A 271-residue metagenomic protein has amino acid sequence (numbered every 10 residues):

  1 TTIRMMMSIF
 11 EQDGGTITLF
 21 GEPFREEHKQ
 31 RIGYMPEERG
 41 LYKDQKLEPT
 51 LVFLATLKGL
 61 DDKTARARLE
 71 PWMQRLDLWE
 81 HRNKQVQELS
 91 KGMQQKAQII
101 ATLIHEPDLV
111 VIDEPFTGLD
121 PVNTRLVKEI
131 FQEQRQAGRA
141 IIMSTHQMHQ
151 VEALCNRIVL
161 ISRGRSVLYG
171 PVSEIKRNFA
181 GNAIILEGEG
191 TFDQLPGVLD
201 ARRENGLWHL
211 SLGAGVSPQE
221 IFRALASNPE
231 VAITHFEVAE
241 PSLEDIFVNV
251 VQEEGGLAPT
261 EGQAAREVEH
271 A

Functional and structural regions predicted by a protein language model:
M7: Helix-to-loop junction immediately C-terminal to a conserved catalytic motif
G15-H28: Conserved ABC transporter NBD signature motif
V52, T56, K63-H81: Conserved ABC ATPase "signature" region
Q85-G92: Conserved ABC ATPase signature
V110-E114: Catalytic Walker B motif of ABC-type/P-loop ATPase nucleotide-binding domains
L126-G213: ABC transporter nucleotide-binding domain
G181-E254: Short, charged/small-residue-rich alpha-helical element at the C-terminal edge of ABC transporter nucleotide-binding
